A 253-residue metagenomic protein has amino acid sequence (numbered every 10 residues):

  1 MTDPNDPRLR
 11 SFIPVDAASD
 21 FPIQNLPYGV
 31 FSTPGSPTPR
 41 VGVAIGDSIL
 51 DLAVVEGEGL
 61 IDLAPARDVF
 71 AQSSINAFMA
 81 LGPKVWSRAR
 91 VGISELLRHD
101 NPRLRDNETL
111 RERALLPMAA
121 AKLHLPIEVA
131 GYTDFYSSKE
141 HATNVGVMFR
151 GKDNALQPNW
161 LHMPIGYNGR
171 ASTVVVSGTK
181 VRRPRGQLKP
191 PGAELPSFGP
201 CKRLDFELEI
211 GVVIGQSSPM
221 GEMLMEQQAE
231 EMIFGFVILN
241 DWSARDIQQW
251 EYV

Functional and structural regions predicted by a protein language model:
P4, R8-T33, A44, L50-V253: Active-site microenvironments in enzyme catalytic cores
S36-T38: Glycine-rich N-terminal segment of FAD-binding domains in flavoprotein oxidoreductases, spanning the beta-loop-helix
